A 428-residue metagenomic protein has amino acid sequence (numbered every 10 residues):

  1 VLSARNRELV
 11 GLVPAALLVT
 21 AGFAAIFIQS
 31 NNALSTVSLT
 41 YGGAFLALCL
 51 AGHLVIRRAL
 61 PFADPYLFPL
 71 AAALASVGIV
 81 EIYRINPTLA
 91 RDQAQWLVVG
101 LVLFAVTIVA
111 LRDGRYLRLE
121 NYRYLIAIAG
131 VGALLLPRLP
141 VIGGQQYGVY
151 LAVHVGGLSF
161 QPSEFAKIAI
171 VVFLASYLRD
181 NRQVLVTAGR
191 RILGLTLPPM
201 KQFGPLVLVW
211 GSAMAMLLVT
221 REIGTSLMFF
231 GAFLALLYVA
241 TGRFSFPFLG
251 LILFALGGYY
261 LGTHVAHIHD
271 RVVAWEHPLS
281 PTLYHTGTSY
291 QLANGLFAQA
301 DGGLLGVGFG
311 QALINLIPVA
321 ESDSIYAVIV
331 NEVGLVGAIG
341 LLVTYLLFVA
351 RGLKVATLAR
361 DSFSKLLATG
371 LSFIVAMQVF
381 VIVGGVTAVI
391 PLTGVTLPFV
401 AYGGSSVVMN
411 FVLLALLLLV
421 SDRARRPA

Functional and structural regions predicted by a protein language model:
L2-R221, V383-P398, Y402, S406-F411 (+1 more regions): Membrane-helix boundary/helix-loop-helix interface segments in multi-pass membrane proteins
A44-L48, V98-L103, E332-A350: Hydrophobic alpha-helical transmembrane segments
L50-L54, F173, T263-H267, L347-K354 (+3 more regions): Transmembrane alpha-helix boundary/anchor motif
G144-S159, F246-L341, R360-S364: Hydrophobic, glycine- and aromatic-enriched re-entrant/interface helices and adjoining loop segments
M200-T263: Hydrophobic alpha-helical segments of polytopic membrane proteins
L227-F246, L313-G337, V395-N410: Interfacial segments of multi-pass membrane proteins
I339, V343-T344, V349-S364, A428: Membrane-proximal intracellular helices of multi-pass ion channels
V355-G394, V400: Loop-to-helix entry and N-terminal half of a specific, functionally important transmembrane alpha helix in multi-pass
